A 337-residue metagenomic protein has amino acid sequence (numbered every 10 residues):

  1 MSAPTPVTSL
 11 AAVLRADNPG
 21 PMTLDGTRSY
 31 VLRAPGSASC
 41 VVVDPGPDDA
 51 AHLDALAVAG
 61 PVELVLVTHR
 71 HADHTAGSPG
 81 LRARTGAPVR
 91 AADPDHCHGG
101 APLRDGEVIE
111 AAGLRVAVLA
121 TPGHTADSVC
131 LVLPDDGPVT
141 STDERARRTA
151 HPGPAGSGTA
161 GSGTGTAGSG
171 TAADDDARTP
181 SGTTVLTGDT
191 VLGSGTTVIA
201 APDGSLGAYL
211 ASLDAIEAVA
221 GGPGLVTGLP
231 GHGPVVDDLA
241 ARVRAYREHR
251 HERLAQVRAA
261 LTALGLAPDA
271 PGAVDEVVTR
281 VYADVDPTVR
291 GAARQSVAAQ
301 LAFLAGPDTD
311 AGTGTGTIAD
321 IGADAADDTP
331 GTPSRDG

Functional and structural regions predicted by a protein language model:
S2-P61, R115, C130-R148, P152 (+2 more regions): Conserved beta-strand hairpin/beta-sheet module of binuclear metal-dependent hydrolase folds, prominently
L10, L32, D44, H69 (+7 more regions): Divalent metal-coordination and catalytic microenvironments
D17, P45-P47, R70, P94 (+6 more regions): Active-site metal-binding loops of divalent metal-dependent hydrolases
P47-A91: Active-site metal-binding motif and surrounding structural segment of the metallo-beta-lactamase
D49-A50, R70-A76, C97, A126-S128 (+4 more regions): Active-site environment of divalent metal-dependent phosphoester hydrolases
P152-A172, T315: Long, intrinsically disordered low-complexity tandem-repeat segments
T183, G207-L266: Divalent-metal (often Zn2+) His-rich catalytic cores of metallo-beta-lactamase-fold enzymes
L261-G337: C-terminal regulatory/interaction regions
